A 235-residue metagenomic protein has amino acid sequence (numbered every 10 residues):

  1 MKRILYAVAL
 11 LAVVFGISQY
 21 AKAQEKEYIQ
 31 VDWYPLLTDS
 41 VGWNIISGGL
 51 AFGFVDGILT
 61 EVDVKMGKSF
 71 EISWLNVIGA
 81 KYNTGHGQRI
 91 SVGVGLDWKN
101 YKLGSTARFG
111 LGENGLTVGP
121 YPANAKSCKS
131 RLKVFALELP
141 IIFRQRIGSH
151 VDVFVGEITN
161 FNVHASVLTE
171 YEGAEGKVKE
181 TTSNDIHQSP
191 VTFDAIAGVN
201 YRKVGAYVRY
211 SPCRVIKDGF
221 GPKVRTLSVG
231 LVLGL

Functional and structural regions predicted by a protein language model:
M1-T38: Cleavable N-terminal export/targeting peptides
V31-W33, L50, I72-A80, V94-L96 (+5 more regions): Residues on the lipid-exposed face of transmembrane beta-strands in outer-membrane beta-barrel proteins
D39-G48, H86-V92, K133, S149-V153 (+3 more regions): Outer-envelope beta-barrel architecture signal
G48, V77-F161: Gram-negative (and chloroplast) outer-membrane scaffold detector with strong preference for beta-barrel transmembrane
A51-V55, D97-L103, N160-H164, R209-V215: Structural signature of outer-membrane beta-barrel domains
F52-S73, I216-D218: Surface-exposed strand-loop-strand hairpins of Gram-negative outer-membrane beta-barrel proteins
G57-G67, Y101-V134, N162-I196: Extracellular/periplasm-exposed beta-strand and loop segments of Gram-negative cell-envelope proteins, dominated by
T181-L235: Predominantly the C-terminal beta-signal and adjacent terminal strand-loop region of outer-membrane beta-barrel
